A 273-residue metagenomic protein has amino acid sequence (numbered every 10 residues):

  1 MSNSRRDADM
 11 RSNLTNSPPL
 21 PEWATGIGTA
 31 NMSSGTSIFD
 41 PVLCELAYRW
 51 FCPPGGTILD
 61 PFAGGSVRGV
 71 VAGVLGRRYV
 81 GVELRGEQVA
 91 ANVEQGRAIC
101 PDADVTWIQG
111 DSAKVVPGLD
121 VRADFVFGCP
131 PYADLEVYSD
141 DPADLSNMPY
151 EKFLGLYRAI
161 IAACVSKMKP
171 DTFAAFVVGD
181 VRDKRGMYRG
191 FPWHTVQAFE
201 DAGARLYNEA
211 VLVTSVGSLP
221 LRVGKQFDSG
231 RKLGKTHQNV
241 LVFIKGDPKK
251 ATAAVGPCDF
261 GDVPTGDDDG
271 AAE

Functional and structural regions predicted by a protein language model:
M1-E273: Class I S-adenosyl-L-methionine-dependent methyltransferase catalytic core
